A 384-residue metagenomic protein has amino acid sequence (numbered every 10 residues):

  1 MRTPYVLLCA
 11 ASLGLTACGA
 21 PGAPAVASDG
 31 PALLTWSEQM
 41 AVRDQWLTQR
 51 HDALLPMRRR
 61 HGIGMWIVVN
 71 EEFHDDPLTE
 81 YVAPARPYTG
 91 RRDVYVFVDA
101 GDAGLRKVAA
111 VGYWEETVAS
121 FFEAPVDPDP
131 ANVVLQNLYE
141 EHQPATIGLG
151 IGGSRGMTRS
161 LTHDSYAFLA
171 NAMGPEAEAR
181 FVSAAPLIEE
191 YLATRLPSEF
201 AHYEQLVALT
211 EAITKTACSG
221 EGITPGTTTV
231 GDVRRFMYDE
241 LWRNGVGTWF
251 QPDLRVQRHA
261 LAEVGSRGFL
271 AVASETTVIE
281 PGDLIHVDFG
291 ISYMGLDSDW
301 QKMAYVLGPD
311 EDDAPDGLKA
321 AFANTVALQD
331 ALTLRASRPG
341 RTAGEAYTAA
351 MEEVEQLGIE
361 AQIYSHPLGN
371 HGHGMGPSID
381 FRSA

Functional and structural regions predicted by a protein language model:
M1-L7: Bacterial N-terminal signal peptides that target proteins for export
L8-C9, L13: Hydrophobic helical h-region of N-terminal Sec-dependent signal peptides in bacterial secretory/periplasmic proteins
T16-A17: C-terminal motif of bacterial Sec signal peptides marking the signal peptidase cleavage site
A27-A384: Active-site neighborhoods and metal-handling regions in enzymes and metal-associated proteins
